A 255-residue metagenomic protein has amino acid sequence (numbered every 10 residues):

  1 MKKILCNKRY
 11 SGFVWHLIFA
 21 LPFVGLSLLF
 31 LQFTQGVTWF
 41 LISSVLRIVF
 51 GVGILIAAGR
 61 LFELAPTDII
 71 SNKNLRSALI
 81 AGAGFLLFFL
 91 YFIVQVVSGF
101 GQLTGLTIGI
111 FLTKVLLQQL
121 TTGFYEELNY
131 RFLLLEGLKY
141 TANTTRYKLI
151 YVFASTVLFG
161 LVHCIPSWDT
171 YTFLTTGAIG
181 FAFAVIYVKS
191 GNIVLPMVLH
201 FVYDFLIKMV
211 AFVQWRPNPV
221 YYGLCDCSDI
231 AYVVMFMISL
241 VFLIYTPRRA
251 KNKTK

Functional and structural regions predicted by a protein language model:
I4-Y10, F33-S43, F62-N129, L135-T144 (+1 more regions): Juxtamembrane helix-loop-helix connectors linking adjacent transmembrane helices in multi-pass membrane enzymes
R9-L61, L75-G82, D226-V234: Alpha-helical transmembrane segments in multi-pass membrane proteins
F13-I18, A78-L79, L112, L149-A154 (+3 more regions): Hydrophobic alpha-helical transmembrane segments
V45-I54, G109-L117, Y125, N129 (+4 more regions): Membrane-embedded alpha-helical segments of multi-pass membrane proteins, especially the transmembrane helices
L61-P66, L243-K255: Membrane-interface capping segments at transmembrane-helix boundaries
L87, K148-C164: Small-polar-interrupted transmembrane alpha-helices in polytopic inner-membrane proteins
L128-A154, V185-N192: Membrane-interface helix/loop boundary segments of multi-pass membrane proteins
T172-C227: Functionally important transmembrane alpha-helices
